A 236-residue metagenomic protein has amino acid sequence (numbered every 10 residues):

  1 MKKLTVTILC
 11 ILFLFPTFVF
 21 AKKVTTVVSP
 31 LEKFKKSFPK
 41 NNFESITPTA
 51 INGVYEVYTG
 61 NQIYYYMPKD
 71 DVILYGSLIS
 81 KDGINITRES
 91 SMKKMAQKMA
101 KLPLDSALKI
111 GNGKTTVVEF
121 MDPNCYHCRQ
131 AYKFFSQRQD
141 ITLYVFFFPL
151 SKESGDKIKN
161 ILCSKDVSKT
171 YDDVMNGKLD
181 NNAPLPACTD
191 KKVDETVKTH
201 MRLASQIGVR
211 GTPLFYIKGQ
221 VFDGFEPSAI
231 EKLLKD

Functional and structural regions predicted by a protein language model:
M1-I8: Bacterial N-terminal signal peptides that target proteins for export
T5, V19-K159, D173-N176, P184-T212 (+2 more regions): Extracytoplasmic thiol/disulfide redox context detector
I8-P16: Bacterial N-terminal signal peptides
N160-S164: Short, hinge-like loop/turn segments at secondary-structure boundaries
K165-D172: Conserved, helical-rich catalytic subdomain that frames metal- and/or nucleotide-binding sites in enzyme alpha/beta
L179: Extended basic-aromatic, gly/pro-enriched interface segments that bind polyanionic ligands
